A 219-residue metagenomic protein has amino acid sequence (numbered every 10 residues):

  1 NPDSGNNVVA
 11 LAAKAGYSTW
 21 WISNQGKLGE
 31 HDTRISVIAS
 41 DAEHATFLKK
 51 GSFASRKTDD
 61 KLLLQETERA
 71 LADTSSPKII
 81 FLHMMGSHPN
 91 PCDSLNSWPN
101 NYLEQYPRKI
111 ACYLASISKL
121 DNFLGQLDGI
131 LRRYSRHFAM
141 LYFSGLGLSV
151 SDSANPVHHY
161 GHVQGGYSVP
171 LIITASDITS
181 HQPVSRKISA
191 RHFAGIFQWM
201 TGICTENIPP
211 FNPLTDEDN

Functional and structural regions predicted by a protein language model:
N1, I38-D41, K50, S97-L114 (+1 more regions): Extracytoplasmic
N1-N100, A190, F197, T201-C204 (+1 more regions): Active-site-proximal alpha/beta segments of enzymes that process anionic O-linked groups
P2-S4, Y106-K119, H159-Y167, I178-F197 (+1 more regions): A short beta-strand-to-alpha-helix junction
W21-S23, I79-G86, L114-I117, A139-S144 (+2 more regions): Short beta-strand segments
G51-S52, A175-H181: Flexible glycine/proline-enriched surface loops and loop-helix/loop-strand junctions
K61-D73, P99-F143, R191-M200: A long, amphipathic alpha-helix that forms part of the scaffold/cap immediately adjacent to metal-dependent active
I130-I178: Histidine-centered active-site microenvironments of extracellular/periplasmic hydrolases and transferases
